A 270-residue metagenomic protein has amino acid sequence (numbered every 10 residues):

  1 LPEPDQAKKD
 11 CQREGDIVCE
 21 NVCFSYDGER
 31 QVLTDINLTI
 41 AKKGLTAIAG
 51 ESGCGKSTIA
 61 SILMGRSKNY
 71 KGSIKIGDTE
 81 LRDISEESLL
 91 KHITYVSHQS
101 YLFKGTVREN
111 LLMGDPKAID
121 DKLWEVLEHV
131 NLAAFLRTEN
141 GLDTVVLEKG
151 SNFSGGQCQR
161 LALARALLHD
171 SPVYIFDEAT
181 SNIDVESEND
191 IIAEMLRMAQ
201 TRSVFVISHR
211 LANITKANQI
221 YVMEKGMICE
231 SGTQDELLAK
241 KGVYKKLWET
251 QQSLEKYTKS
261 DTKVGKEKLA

Functional and structural regions predicted by a protein language model:
L1-G44, K68, E80-R82, E125 (+1 more regions): Primarily ABC-family ATPase nucleotide-binding module
D5, T138, A193, T215-A270: C-terminal portion of ABC ATPase nucleotide-binding domains
A49-E51: The feature captures the beta-strand-to-loop junction immediately N-terminal to the Walker
T58-S61, K91-Q99, V107-N110, V126 (+1 more regions): ABC-family ATPase nucleotide-binding domain "signature/switch" substructure
M64: Helix-to-loop junction immediately C-terminal to a conserved catalytic motif
N69, K75-G77, A133-L161, I183 (+1 more regions): ABC-fold ATPase nucleotide-binding domain signature/coupling loops
Y70-E80, Q219-I220, I228: ABC nucleotide-binding domain "signature motif"
S73-K75, D83, L90, R108-E148 (+2 more regions): ABC ATPase nucleotide-binding domain helical subdomain, centered on the C-loop/LSGGQ "ABC signature"
